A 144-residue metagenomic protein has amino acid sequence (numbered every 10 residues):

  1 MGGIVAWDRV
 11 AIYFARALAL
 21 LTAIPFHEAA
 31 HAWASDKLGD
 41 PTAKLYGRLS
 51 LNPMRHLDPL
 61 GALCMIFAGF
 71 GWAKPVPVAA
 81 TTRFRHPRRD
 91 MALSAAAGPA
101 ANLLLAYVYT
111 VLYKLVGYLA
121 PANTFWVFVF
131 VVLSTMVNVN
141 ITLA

Functional and structural regions predicted by a protein language model:
M1-A144: Hydrophobic transmembrane alpha-helices and their immediate loop junctions in multi-pass integral membrane proteins
